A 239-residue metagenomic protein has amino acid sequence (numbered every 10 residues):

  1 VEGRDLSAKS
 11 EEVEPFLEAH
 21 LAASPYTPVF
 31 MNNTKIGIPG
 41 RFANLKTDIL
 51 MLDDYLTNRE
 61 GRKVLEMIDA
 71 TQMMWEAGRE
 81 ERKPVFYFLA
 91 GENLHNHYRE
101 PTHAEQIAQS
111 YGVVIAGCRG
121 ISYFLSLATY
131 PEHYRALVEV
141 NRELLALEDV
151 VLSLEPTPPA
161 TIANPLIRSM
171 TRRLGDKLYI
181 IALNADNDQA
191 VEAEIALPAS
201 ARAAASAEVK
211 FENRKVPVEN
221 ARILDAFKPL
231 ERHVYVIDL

Functional and structural regions predicted by a protein language model:
V1-E11, T34-G40, N44-N58: Active-site groove signature of glycoside hydrolases
N32-F42, L65-E76, A104-Q109, P165-L166: Alpha-helical scaffolding within the catalytic cores of extracellular/periplasmic polymer-degrading hydrolases
M73-A104: Active-site clefts of carbohydrate-active enzymes
A104-Y134: Substrate-binding cleft of secreted/luminal carbohydrate-active enzymes
T129-K177: Glycan-recognition and catalytic regions of carbohydrate-active enzymes
A163-A201, L230: Carbohydrate-binding surface patches
A196-N213: Solvent-exposed beta-hairpin/edge-strand motifs
V218-L239: C-terminal beta-strand-rich structural cap/linker in extracellular carbohydrate-active enzymes
